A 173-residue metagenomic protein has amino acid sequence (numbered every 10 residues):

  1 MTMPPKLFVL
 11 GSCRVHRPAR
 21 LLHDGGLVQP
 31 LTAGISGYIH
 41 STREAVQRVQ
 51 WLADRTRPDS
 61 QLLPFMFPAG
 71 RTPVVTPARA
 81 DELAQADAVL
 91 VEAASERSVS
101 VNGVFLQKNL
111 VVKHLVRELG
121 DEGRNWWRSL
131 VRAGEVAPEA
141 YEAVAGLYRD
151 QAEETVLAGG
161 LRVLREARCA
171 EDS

Functional and structural regions predicted by a protein language model:
M1-S173: Extracellular glycan-modifying ectodomains
